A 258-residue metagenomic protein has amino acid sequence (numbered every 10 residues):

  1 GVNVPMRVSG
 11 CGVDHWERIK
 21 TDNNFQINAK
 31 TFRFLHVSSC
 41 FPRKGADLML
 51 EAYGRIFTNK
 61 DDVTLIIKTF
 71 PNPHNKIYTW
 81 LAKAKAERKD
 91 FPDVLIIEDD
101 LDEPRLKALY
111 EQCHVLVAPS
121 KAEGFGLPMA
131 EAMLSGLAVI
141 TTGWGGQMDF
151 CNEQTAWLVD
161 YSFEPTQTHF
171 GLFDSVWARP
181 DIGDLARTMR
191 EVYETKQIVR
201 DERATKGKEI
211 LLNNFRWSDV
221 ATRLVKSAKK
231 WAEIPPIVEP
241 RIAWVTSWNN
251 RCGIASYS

Functional and structural regions predicted by a protein language model:
G1-K20: Donor nucleotide-sugar binding/catalytic pocket of nucleotide-sugar-dependent glycosyltransferases
Q26-K44, L50-Y53, L65-I67, A243-T246: Conserved donor-binding/catalytic core segment of Leloir-type glycosyltransferases
K44, T246-Y257: A short, glycine/small-residue-rich beta-strand->loop->alpha-helix junction that serves as a flexible
I77-K107, V115: Nucleotide-activated donor-binding/catalytic signature segment of Leloir-type glycosyltransferases, i.e., the conserved
K121: Aromatic "clamp/platform" in nucleotide-sugar-dependent glycosyltransferases that forms part of the donor/acceptor
A138-T141, W157-V159: Short hydrophobic beta-strand element within catalytic cores of glycosyltransferases and related nucleotide-activated
M148-E191: Change "using UDP/GDP/dTDP sugars" to "using nucleotide sugars
P180, E194-K226: A charged, aromatic-enriched C-terminal amphipathic alpha-helix characteristic of glycosyltransferases across folds
